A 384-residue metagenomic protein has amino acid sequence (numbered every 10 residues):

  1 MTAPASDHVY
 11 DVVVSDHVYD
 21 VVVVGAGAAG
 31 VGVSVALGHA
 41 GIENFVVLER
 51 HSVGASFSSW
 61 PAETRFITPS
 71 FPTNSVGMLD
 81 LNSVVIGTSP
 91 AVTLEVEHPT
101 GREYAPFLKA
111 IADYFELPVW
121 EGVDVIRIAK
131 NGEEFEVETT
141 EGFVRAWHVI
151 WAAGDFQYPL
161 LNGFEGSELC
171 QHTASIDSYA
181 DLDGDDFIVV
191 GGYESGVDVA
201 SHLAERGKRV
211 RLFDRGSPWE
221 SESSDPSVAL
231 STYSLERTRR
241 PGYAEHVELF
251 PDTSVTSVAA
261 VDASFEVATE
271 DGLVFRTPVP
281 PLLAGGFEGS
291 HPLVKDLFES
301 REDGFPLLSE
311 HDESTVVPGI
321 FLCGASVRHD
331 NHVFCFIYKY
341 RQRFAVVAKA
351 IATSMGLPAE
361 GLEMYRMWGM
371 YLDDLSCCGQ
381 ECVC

Functional and structural regions predicted by a protein language model:
Y19-V46, I188-E205: N-terminal Rossmann-like FAD-binding beta1-loop-alpha1 element of flavoenzymes
V22-V24, V144-F156, V190, R276-E288: Short hydrophobic core segments
E43-E49, R209-D214: Short beta-strand "acidic-cap" motif of Rossmann-like dinucleotide-binding folds
S52-A105, F213-S231: Glycine-rich active-site loop/strand segments that organize a redox cofactor
T100-E103, W151-R206, E302-H311, R328: Glycine-rich dinucleotide-binding loop and its adjacent helix/turn
E121-E134, P251-A263: A conserved short coil-to-beta-strand element within the FAD-binding core of flavoproteins
E205-E299, G356-G369: A Rossmann-like FAD-binding core segment of flavoenzymes
E288, F305-C384: C-terminal, flexible cofactor-proximal segment of oxidoreductases
